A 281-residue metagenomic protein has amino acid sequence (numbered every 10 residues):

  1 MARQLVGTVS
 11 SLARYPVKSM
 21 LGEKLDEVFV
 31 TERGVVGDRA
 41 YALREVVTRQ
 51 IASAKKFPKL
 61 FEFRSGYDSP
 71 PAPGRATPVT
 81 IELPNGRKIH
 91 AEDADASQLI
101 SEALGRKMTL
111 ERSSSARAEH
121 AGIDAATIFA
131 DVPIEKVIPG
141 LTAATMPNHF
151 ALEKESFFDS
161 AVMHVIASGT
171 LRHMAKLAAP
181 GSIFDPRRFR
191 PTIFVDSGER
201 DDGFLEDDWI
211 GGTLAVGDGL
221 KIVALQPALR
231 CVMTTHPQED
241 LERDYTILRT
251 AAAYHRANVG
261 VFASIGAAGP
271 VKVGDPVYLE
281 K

Functional and structural regions predicted by a protein language model:
M1-K281: Metal-cofactor-dependent catalytic cores
